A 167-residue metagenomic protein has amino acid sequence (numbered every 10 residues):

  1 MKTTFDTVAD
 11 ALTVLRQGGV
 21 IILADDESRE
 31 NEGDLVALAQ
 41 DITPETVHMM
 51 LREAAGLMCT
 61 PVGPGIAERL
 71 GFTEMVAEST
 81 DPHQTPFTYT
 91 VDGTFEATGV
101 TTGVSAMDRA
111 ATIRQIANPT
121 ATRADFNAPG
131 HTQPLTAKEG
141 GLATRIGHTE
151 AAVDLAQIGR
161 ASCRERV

Functional and structural regions predicted by a protein language model:
M1-R164: Catalytic domains of riboflavin
